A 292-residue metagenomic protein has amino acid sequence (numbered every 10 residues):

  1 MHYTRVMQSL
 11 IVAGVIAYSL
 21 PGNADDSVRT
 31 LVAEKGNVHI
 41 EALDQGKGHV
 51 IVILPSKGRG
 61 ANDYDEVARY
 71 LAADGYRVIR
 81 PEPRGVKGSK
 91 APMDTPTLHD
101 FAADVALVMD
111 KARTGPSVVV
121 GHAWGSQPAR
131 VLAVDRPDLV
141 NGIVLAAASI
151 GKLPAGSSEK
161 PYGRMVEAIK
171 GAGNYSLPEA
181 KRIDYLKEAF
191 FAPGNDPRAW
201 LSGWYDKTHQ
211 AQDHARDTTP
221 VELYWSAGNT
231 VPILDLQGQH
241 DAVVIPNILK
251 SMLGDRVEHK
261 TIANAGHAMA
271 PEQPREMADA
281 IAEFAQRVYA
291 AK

Functional and structural regions predicted by a protein language model:
G36-D44: A short loop-to-beta-strand scaffold at the N-terminal edge of the catalytic core in hydrolase folds
L43-G88: Conserved HGGG/HGGXW glycine-rich cap/lid loop of the alpha/beta-hydrolase fold
A73, R80-V120: Active-site loop/oxyanion-hole signature of alpha/beta-hydrolase fold enzymes
G121-G125, A129: Gly/Ala-rich beta-loop-alpha elbow adjacent to hydrolase catalytic centers
V134, I143-A172: Flexible "cap/lid" loop of the alpha/beta hydrolase fold
K160, A172-G228: Conserved alpha/beta-hydrolase catalytic His-Asp/Glu region
Q212-S251: Conserved serine/cysteine hydrolase catalytic core
V257-E258, I262-K292: Catalytic active-site module of serine/aspartate enzymes centered on a nucleophile-bearing elbow/loop
